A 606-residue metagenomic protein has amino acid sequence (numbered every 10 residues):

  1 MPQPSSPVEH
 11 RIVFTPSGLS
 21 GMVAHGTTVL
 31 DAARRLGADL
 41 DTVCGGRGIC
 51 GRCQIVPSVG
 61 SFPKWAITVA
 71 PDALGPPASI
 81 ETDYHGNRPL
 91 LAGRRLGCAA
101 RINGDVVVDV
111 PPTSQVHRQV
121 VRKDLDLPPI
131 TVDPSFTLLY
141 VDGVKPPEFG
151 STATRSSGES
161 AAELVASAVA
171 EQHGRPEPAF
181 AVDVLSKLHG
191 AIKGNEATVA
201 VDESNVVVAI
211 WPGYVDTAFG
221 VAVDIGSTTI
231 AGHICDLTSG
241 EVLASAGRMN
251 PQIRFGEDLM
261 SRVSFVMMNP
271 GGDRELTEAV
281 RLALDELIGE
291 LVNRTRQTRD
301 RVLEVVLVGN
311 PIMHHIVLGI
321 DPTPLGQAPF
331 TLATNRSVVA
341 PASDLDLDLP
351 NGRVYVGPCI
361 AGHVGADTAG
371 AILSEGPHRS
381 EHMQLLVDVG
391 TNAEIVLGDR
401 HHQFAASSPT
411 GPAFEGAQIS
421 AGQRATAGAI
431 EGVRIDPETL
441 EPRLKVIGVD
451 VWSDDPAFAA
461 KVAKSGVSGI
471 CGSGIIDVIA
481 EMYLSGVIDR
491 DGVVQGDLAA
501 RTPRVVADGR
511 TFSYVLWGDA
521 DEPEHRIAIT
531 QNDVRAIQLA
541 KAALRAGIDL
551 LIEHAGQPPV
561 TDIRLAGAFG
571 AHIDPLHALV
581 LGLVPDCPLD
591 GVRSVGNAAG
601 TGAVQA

Functional and structural regions predicted by a protein language model:
P2, V8-H10, A78, Y84-A222 (+8 more regions): Nucleotide/phosphate-binding catalytic cleft detector across ATP-hydrolyzing and phosphate-transferring enzymes
G18-T27: Short, contiguous acidic and Ser/Thr-rich linear segments
D39-V69, P76-E81, G86-D105: Local cysteine-cluster metal-coordination motifs and their immediate loop/turn environment, predominantly Fe-S cluster
V223-S227, G232-M260, T323-S337, G370-L373 (+2 more regions): Glycine-rich phosphate-binding loop of actin/hexokinase-like ATP-binding domains
P251-N293, Q418-I419, A427-D436, A536-L539 (+1 more regions): N-terminal phosphate-binding loop and adjacent alpha-helix
C359-S374, K541-A542, G591-A606: Glycine-rich phosphate-binding/hydrolytic loop that grips phosphoryl groups
D399-F404, D549, E553-A606: Catalytic phosphate/nucleotide-handling subdomain of diverse soluble enzymes
Y483-A555: A contiguous, well-structured pocket-lining segment that forms one wall/lid of small-molecule binding clefts in soluble
